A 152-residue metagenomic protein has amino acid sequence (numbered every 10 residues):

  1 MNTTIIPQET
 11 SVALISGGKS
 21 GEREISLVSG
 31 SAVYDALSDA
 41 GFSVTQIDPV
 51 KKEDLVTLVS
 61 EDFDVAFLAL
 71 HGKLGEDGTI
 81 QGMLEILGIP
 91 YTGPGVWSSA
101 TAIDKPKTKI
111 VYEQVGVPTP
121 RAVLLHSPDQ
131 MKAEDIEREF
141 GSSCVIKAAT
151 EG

Functional and structural regions predicted by a protein language model:
N2-F63: N-terminal beta1-alpha1-beta2 submodule of the flavodoxin-like/Rossmannoid cofactor-binding fold
N2-S16, V44, L58-V59, T101-G152: Active-site nucleotide/adenylate-binding loops and adjacent lid/helix of ATP-dependent enzymes
I15-E22, D62-I103, P118-L124: A short, GP-enriched loop/loop-strand-helix hinge that lies immediately N-terminal to, or at the N-terminal rim
L37-S38, L84, Y112: Hydrophobic alpha-helical packing residues
A40, L87, V115: Conserved dinucleotide-binding and phosphotransfer motif residues
Q46, A66-A69, V145: Short, conserved beta-strand segments within well-ordered enzyme catalytic domains that often line or immediately flank
P49-K52, G72-L74, H126-Q130: Short beta->alpha connector loops
